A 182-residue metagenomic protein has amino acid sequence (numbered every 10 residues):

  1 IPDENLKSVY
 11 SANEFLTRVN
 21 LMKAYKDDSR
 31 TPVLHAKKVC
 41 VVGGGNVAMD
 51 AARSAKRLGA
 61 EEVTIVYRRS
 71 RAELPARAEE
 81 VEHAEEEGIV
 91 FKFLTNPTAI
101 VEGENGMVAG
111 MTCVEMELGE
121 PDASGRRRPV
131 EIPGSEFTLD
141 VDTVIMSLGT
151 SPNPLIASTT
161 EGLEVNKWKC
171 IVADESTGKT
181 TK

Functional and structural regions predicted by a protein language model:
I1-P2: Small-residue-rich anion-binding loops in enzyme active sites
K7-H35, P121-K182: FAD-site-proximal beta/loop scaffold in flavoenzymes
Y10, V90-K92, T112: General small-molecule cofactor/ligand-binding pocket signal
A24-A60: Rossmann-like NAD(P)H-binding beta-loop-alpha module
A52-A99: Rossmann-like dinucleotide-binding cores of NAD(P)H-dependent redox enzymes
R69-R71, E115-E117, P152: Glycine-rich beta-alpha junction loops
L94-M107, E117-G119: A conserved short coil-to-beta-strand element within the FAD-binding core of flavoproteins
